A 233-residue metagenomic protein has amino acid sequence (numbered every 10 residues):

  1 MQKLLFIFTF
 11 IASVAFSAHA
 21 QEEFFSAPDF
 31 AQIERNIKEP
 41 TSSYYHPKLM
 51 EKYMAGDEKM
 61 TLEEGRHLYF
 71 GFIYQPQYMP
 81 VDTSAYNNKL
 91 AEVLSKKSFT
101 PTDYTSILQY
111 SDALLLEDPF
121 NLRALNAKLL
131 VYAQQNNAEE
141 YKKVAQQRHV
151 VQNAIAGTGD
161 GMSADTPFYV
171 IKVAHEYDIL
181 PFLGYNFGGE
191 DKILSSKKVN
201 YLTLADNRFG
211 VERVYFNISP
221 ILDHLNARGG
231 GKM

Functional and structural regions predicted by a protein language model:
M1-S26: Bacterial Sec-dependent N-terminal signal peptides
Q21-Y104, D165-M233: N-terminal alpha-helical interaction modules that lie
K96-K97, L114, V131: Residue-level signature for tetratricopeptide repeat
D103, Y110-S111, K143-Q147: Alpha-helical solenoid repeat scaffolds, predominantly canonical TPR units
L122-R123, V150-A164: Boundary/linker segments of alpha-helical solenoid repeat arrays
A133-A156: TPR/TPR-like (Sel1-like) alpha-helical repeat modules
